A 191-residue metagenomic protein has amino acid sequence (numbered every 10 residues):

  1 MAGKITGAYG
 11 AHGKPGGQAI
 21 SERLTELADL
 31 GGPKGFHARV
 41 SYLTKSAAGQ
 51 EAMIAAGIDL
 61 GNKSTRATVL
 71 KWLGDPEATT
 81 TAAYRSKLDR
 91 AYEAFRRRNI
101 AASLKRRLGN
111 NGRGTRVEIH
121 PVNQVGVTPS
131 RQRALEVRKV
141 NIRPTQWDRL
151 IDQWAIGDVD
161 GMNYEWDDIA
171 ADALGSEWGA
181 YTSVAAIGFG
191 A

Functional and structural regions predicted by a protein language model:
M1-S46: A short, Lys/Arg-rich alpha-helix, primarily the initiator
A2, A101-A191: Intrinsically disordered, low-complexity, charge-dense segments enriched in Lys/Arg and Glu/Asp interspersed
A19, R23-E26, R39, A52 (+4 more regions): Charge-rich, solvent-exposed alpha-helical interaction surfaces
E26-P33, L43-G49, D75, R98 (+3 more regions): Surface-exposed polar/charged interaction patches
K45-A67: Short alpha-helical DNA-recognition segment
M53-G57, P76, A83-K87: Hydrophobic/basic alpha-helical segments enriched in Actinobacteria
G61-T79: Recognition helix of helix-turn-helix/homeodomain-like DNA-binding domains that insert into the DNA major groove
T80-R97: DNA major-groove recognition helix of helix-turn-helix/homeodomain DNA-binding modules
